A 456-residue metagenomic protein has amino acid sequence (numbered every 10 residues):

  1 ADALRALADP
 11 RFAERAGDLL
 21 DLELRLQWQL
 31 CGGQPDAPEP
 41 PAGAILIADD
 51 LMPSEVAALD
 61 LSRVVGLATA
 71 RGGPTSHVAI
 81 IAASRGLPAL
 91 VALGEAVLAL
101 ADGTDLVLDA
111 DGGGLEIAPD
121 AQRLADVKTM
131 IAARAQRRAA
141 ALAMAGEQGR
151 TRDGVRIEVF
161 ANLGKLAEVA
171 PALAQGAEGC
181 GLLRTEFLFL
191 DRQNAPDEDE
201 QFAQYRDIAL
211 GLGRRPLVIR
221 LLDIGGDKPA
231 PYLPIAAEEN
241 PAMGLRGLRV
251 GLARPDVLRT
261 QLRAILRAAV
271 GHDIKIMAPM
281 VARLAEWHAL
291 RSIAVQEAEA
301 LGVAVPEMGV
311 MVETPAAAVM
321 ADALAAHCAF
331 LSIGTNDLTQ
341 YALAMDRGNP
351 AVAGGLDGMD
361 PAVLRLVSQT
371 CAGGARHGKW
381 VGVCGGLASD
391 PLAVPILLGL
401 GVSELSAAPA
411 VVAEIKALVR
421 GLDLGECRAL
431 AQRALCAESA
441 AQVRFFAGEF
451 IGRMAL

Functional and structural regions predicted by a protein language model:
A1-C31: Conserved, well-structured core domains of diverse proteins
D2-A13, L115-E116, L188-Q193, L430-A434: Charged, low-complexity surface segments at secondary-structure and domain boundaries
F12-G17, P35-P38, A57-L59, G72-V78 (+9 more regions): A generic short-segment signal for beta-strand/edge and adjacent turn/coil regions
Q29-Q34, Q261-L262: Short, charged beta->alpha transition segments
C31, P38-Q175: Acidic, glycine-rich flexible loop/linker segments
R138-L456: Conserved alpha/beta-domain cores
